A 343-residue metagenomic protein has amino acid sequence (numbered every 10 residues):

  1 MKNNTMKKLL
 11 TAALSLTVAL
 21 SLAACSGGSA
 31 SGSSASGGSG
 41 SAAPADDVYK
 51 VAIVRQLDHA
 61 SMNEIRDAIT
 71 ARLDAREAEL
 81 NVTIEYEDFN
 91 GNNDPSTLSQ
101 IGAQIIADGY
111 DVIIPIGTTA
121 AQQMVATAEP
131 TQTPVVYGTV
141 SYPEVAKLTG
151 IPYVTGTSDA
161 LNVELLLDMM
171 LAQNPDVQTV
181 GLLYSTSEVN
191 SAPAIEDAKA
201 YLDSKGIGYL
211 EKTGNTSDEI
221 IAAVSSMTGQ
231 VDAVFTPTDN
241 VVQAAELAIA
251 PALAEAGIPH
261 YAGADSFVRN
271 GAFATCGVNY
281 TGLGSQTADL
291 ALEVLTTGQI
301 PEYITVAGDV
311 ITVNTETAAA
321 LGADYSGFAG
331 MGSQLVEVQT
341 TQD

Functional and structural regions predicted by a protein language model:
L20-A24: C-terminal motif of bacterial Sec signal peptides marking the signal peptidase cleavage site
S26-S29: Bacterial signal peptide processing site
G38, A45-A71, R76, E87-S96 (+2 more regions): Extracytoplasmic "Venus flytrap"
P44-A45, P143-T149, T155-V177, V278-G298: Hydrophobic alpha-helical segments within soluble ligand-binding/sensing domains
V51, I69, G156-L202, Y303-A319: An alpha-beta-alpha
A52-V54, I105-T118, V136, V180-L183 (+2 more regions): Periplasmic-binding protein-like
Q123, T127-V163, G263-A274: Flexible loop/hinge segments that line or gate small-molecule binding clefts
E293-D343: Hinge/cleft segment of the Venus flytrap/periplasmic-binding protein
